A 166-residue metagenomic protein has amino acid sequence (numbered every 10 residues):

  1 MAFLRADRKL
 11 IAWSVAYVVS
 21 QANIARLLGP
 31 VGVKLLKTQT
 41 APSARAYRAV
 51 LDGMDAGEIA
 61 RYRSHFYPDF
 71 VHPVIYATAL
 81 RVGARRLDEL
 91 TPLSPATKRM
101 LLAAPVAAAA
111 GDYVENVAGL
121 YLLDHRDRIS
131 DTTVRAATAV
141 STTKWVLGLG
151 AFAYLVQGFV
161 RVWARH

Functional and structural regions predicted by a protein language model:
M1-H166: Short amphipathic, positively biased membrane-proximal segments that drive organelle/inner-membrane targeting
